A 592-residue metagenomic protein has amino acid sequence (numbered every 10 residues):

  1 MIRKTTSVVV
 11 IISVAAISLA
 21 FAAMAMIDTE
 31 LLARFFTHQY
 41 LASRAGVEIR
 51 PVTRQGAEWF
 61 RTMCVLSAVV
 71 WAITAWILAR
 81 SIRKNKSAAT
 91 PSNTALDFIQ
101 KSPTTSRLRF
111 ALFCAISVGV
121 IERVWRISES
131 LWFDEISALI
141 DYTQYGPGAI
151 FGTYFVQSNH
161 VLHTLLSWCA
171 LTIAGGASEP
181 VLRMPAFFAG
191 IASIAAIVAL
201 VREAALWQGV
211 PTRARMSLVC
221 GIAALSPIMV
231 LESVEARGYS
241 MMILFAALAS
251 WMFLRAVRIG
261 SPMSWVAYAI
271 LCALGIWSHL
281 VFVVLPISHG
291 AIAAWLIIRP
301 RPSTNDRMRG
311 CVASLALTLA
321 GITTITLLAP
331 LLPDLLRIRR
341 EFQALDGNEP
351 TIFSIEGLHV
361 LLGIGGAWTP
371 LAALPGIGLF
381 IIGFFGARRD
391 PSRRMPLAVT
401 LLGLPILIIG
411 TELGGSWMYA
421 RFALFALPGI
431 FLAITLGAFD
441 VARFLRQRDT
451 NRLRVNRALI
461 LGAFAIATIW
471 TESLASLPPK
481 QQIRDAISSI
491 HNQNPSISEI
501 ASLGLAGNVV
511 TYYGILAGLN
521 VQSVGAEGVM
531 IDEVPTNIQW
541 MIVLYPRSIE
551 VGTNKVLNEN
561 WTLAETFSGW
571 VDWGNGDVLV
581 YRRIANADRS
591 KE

Functional and structural regions predicted by a protein language model:
M1-R3: Short, Lys/Arg-rich, polar N-terminal cytosolic tail immediately upstream of the first transmembrane signal-anchor
V8-R446, R454-A587: Terminal, non-globular segments
D588-E592: Short, solvent-exposed mixed-charge patches
